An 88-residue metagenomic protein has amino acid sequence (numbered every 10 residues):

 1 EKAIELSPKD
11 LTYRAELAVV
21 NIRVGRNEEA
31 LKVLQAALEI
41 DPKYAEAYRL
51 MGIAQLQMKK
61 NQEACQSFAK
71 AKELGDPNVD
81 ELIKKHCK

Functional and structural regions predicted by a protein language model:
E1-K2, V24-A36, M58-K70: Structural signature of tandem alpha-helical TPR/SEL1-like repeats, specifically the intra-repeat loop/turn
L6, I40, E73-L74: Structural marker of alpha-solenoid helical repeat scaffolds
D10, Y44, D76-N78: Residue-level recognition of tetratricopeptide repeat
Y13, A47, V79-E81: TPR alpha-solenoid repeat register
E16, L50, L82-K84: Canonical tetratricopeptide repeat
Q57-K88: Terminal, low-structured helical/coil segments at or just beyond the last alpha-helical repeat
